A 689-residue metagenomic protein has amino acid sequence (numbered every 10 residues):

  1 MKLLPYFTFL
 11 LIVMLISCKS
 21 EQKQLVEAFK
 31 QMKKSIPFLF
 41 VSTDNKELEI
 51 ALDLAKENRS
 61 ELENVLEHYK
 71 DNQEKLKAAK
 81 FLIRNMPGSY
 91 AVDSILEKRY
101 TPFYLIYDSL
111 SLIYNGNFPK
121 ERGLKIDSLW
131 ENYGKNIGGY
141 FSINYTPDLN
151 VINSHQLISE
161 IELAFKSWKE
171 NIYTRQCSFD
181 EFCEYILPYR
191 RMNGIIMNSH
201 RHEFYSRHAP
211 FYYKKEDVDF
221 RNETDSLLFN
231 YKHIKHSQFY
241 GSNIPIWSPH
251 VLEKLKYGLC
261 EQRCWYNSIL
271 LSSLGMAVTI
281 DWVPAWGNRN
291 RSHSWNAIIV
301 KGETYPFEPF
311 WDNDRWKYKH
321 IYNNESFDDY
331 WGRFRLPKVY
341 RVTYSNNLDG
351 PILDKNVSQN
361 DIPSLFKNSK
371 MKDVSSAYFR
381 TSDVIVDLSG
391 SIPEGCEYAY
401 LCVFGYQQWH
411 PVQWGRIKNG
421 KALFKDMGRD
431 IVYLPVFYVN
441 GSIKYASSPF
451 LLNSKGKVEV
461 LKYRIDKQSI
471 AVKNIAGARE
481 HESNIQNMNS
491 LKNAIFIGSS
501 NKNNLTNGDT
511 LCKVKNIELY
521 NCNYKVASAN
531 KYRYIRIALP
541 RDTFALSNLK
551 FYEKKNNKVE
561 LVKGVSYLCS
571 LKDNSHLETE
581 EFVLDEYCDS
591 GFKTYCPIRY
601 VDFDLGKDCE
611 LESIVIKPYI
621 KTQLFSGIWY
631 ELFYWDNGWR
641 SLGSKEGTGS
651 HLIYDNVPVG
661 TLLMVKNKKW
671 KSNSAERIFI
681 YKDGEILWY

Functional and structural regions predicted by a protein language model:
L15-S17: C-terminal motif of bacterial Sec signal peptides marking the signal peptidase cleavage site
K19-E21: Bacterial signal peptide processing site
N45-K56, H68-K70, P210-E223, F229-N230 (+2 more regions): Hydrophobic/aromatic-rich core segments of domains that either
E57, E61-N64, Y69-L255: Secondary-structure boundary elements
Q238-G241, S273, P284-R289, I298-Y445 (+4 more regions): His-Asp-centered catalytic microenvironments across diverse enzyme cores, prominently the transglutaminase-like
E397-G415, I495-L511, K621, Y630 (+2 more regions): Short amphipathic beta-strand segments in non-cytosolic proteins
K467-N530, T543-S613, K617-S626, Y630 (+1 more regions): Disordered, acidic Ser/Thr/Pro-rich linker "stalks" and the adjacent N-terminal cap of the next globular domain
R536-T543, V665-S672: Short beta-strand-plus-loop segments that form exposed binding edges in beta-rich domains
